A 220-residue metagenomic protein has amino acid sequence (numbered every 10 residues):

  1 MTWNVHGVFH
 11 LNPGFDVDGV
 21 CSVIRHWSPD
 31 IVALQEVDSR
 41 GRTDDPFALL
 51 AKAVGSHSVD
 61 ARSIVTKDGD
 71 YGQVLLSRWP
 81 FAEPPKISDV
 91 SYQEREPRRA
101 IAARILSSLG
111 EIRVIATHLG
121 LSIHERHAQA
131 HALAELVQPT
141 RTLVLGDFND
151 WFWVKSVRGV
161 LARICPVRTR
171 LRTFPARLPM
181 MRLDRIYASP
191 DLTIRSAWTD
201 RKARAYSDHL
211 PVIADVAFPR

Functional and structural regions predicted by a protein language model:
M1-V5, V20-T43, L76, A103 (+6 more regions): Active-site beta-strand/loop signature of hydrolases that rely on acidic residues for catalysis
G7-L11, S88-S91, I115-H124: Surface-exposed cleft-lining segments at the edges of enzyme active sites
V8-H10, S39-T43, T66-D68, S122-E125 (+2 more regions): Active-site environment of divalent metal-dependent phosphoester hydrolases
H10-I24: Glycine-rich, highly charged phosphate/nucleotide-binding loops
N12-P13, I31, Q35-E111, T199-A203: Structured beta-strand-rich core segments of catalytic domains in phosphoester-bond hydrolases
G14-D18, D44, P97, H127 (+1 more regions): Structural motif corresponding to alpha-helix initiation and N-cap regions
V17-G19, A48-A51, Q93, H131-L133 (+1 more regions): Glycine-rich, phosphate-binding/catalytic loops in enzymes
K86-S91, R104-S107, H127, E135 (+2 more regions): Metal-dependent phosphoester-hydrolase catalytic domains
